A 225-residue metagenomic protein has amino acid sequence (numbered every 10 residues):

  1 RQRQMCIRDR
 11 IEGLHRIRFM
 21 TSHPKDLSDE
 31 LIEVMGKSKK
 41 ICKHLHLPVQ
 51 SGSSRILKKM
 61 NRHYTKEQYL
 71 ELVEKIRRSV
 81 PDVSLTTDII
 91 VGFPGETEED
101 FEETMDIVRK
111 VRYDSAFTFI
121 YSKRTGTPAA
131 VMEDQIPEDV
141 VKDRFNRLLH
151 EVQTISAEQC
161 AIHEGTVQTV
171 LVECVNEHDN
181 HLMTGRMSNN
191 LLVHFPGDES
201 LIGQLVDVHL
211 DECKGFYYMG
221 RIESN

Functional and structural regions predicted by a protein language model:
R1-Q4, R8-D9, G13-L14, K59-H63 (+1 more regions): Radical SAM enzyme [4Fe-4S]-AdoMet core and its adjacent flexible, acidic and glycine-rich loops/tails across
R1-Q4, R8-E98, R109: Conserved SAM/AdoMet-binding glycine-rich loop
F19, L47, D88, V108 (+4 more regions): Conserved, mostly hydrophobic/aromatic
L27-E30, V49-M60, V91-E98, D114-D139 (+3 more regions): Flexible glycine/acidic-rich beta-alpha junction loops that bind and position SAM and/or redox cofactors in anaerobic
L31-I32, T104, P196: Short beta-alpha junctions and helix-cap segments that line functional grooves
M35-G36, T104, E133-I136: Short, hinge-like loop/turn segments at secondary-structure boundaries
F101-V111: A glycine- and small/hydrophobic-rich beta-loop-beta segment that serves as a flexible "lid/hinge" or phosphate-binding
V131-N225: Terminal RNA-binding accessory module
